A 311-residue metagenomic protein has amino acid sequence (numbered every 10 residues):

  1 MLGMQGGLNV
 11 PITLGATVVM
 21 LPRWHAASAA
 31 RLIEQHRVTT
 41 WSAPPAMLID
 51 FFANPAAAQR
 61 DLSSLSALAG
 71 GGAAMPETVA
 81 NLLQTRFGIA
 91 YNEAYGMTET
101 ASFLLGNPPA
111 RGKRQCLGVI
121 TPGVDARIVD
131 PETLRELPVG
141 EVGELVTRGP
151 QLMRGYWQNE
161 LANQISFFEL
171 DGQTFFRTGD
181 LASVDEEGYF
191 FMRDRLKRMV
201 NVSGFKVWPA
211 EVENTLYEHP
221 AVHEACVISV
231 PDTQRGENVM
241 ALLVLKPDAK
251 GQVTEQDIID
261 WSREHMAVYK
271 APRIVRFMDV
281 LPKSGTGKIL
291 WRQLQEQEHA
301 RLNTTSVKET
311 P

Functional and structural regions predicted by a protein language model:
M1-L21, A43, F51: Conserved AMP-binding loop of ANL adenylate-forming enzymes
T13-A16, A30, Q35-A43, F52-K113 (+1 more regions): Gly/Ser/Thr-rich phosphate-binding loop
A16-H36, P45-M47, V207-T215: ATP-dependent adenylate-forming carboxylate-activation enzymes
I33, W41, G149, R154-G155 (+5 more regions): AMP-binding/adenylate-forming catalytic core of the ANL superfamily
A56, S64, G88, G123 (+4 more regions): Glycine-centered tight turns that cap/initiate beta-strands
G72, G96, G118, G149 (+2 more regions): Active-site glycine-centered loops adjacent to acidic/histidine catalytic or metal-binding residues that shape
V119-G123, R135-F167, V207: Conserved ATP/PPi-binding loop(s) of AMP-dependent carboxylate-activating enzymes
E296-P311: Acidic/polar alpha-helix N-cap and adjacent early helical turns within long charge-rich amphipathic helices/linkers
